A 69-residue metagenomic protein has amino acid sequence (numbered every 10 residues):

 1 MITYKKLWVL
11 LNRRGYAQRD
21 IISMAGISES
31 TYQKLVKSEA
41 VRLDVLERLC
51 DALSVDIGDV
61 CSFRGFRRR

Functional and structural regions predicted by a protein language model:
M1-D20: A short, Lys/Arg-rich alpha-helix, primarily the initiator
V9-R14, K34, C61-R69: Short, charged recognition helix plus adjacent turn of helix-turn-helix-like nucleic-acid-binding domains
N12, S23, D51: Alpha-helical residues within the helix-turn-helix
D20, T31, D59: Residues in the helix-turn-helix
I27-V41: Recognition helix of helix-turn-helix/homeodomain-like DNA-binding domains that insert into the DNA major groove
S38-D51, R67: Short, basic-rich loop-to-helix N-cap that marks the start of a DNA-contacting helix
E47-S54, D59-S62: Short, charge-rich amphipathic interface segments used for partner binding and complex assembly
